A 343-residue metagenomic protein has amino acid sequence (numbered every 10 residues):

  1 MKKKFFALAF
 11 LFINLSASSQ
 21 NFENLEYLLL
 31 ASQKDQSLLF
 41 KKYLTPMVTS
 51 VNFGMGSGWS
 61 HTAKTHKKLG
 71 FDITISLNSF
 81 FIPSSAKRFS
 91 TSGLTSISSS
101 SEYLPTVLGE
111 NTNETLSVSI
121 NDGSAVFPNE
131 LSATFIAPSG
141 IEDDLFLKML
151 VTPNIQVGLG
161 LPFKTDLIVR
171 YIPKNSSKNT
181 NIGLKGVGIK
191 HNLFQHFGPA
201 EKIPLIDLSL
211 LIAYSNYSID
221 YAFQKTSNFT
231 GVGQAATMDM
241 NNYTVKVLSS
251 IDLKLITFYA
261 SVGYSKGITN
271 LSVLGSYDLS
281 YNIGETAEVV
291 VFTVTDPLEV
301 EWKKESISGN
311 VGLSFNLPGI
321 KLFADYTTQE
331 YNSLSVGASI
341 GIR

Functional and structural regions predicted by a protein language model:
S19-Y103: N-terminal, post-signal peptide beta-strand-biased segments of exported outer-membrane/organellar beta-barrel and other
M55, T62-K64, I73-I75, I155-L161 (+6 more regions): Residues on the lipid-exposed face of transmembrane beta-strands in outer-membrane beta-barrel proteins
H61-L69, S84, F194-L208, L255: Short loop/turn motifs that connect adjacent beta-strands in outer-membrane beta-barrel proteins
K67-L69, K148-P153, N181-V187, P204 (+4 more regions): Residues that define the transmembrane beta-barrel architecture of outer-membrane proteins
L77-F81, Y171-N175, L193, I212-S218 (+5 more regions): Transmembrane beta-strands of outer-membrane beta-barrel pores
I82, K164-V169, H196-P199, L255-F258 (+2 more regions): Repeated loop/turn-to-beta-strand initiation elements of outer-membrane beta-barrel proteins
A86-R88, E130-L147, S176-I182, S215-N242 (+2 more regions): Extracellular/periplasm-exposed beta-strand and loop segments of Gram-negative cell-envelope proteins, dominated by
L108, Y259-R343: Outer membrane beta-barrel transmembrane domains
